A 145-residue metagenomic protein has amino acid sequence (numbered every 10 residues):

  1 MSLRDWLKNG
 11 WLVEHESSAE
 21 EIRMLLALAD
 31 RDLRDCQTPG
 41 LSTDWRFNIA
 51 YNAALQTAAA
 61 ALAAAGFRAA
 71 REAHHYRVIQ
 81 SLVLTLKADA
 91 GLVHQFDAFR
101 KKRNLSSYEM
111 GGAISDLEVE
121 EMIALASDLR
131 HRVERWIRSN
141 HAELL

Functional and structural regions predicted by a protein language model:
M1-L145: Terminal alpha-helical segments
